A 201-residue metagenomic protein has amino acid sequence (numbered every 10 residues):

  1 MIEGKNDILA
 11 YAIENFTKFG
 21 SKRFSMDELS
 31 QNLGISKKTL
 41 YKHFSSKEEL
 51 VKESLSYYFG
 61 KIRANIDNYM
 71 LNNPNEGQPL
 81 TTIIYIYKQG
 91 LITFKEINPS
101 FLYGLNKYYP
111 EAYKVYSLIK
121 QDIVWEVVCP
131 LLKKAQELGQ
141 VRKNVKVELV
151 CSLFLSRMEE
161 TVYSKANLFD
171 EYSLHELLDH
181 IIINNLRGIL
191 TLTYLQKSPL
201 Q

Functional and structural regions predicted by a protein language model:
E3-I13, L29, S54-Y58, I62 (+1 more regions): Generic hydrophobic, amphipathic alpha-helix propensity
D7, N15-E49, E53: Helix-turn-helix
K47, S54, Y58, I62 (+5 more regions): Hydrophobic/aromatic residues within well-ordered alpha-helical segments
E53, D67-E96, C151-F154: Hydrophobic alpha-helical connector segments
N73, F101-L105, T161, K165-L168: Secondary-structure edge/capping motif, primarily at the C-terminal ends of alpha-helices and the immediately following
Y85, P130-L138, S156, L168-Q201: C-terminal peripheral helix-coil segments that are non-catalytic and often amphipathic
I92-C129, L149: Short secondary-structure transition hinges
